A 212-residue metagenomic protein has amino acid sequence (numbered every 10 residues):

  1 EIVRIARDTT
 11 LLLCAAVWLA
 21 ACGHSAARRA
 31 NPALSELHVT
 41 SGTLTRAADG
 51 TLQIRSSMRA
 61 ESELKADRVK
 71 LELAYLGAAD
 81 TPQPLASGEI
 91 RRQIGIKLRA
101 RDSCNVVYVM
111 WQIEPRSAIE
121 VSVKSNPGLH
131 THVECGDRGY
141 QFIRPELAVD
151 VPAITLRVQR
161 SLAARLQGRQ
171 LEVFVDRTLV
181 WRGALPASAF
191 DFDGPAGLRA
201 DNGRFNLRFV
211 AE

Functional and structural regions predicted by a protein language model:
I2-L11: Bacterial N-terminal signal peptides that target proteins for export
A20-A21: C-terminal motif of bacterial Sec signal peptides marking the signal peptidase cleavage site
L34-E61, K70: Short carbohydrate-recognition loop motifs
Q53-H132: Secretory/extracellular carbohydrate-interaction modules and structurally similar beta-sandwich "look-alikes"
S56-L64, L147-I154, A196: Beta-strand-rich interaction surfaces with strong enrichment in secreted/lumenal proteins
L73, I154-A184: Carbohydrate-binding surfaces in secreted/extracellular proteins
H130-S161: Short, aromatic/His-centered strand-loop micro-motif at the edge of beta-sheets
G183-F209: Flexible glycan-contacting loops in extracellular carbohydrate-active proteins
